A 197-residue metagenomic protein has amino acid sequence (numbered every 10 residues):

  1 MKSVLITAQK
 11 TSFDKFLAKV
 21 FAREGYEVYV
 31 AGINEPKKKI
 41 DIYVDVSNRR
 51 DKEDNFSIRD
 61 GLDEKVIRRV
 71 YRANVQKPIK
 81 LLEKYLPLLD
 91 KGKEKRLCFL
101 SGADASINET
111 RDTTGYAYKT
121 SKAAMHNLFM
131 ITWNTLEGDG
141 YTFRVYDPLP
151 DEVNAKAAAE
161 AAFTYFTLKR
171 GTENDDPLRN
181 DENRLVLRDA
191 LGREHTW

Functional and structural regions predicted by a protein language model:
M1-Y29: Canonical Rossmann dinucleotide-binding motif of NAD(H)/NADP(H)-dependent dehydrogenases/reductases, specifically
A8-K10, R49-L81, L86-E137, D151-E152: Catalytic loop of short-chain dehydrogenase/reductase
E27, G32-S47, D51-E53, D63 (+2 more regions): A glycine-rich helix->loop->beta "capping" turn within Rossmann-like NAD(P)(H)-dependent oxidoreductase domains
P36, D90, E137, T167-R170: Residue-level signal for alpha-helix termini/capping positions
C98, D139-Y146: Rossmann-like NAD(H)/NADP(H) cofactor-binding core
V145-W197: C-terminal helical subdomain
